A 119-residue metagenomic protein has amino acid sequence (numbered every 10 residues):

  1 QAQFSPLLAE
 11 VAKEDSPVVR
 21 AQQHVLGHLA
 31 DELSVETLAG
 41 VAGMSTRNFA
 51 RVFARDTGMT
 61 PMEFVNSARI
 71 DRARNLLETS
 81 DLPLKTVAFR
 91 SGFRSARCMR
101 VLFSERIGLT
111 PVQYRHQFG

Functional and structural regions predicted by a protein language model:
Q1-A9, K13, P17-Q23: An amphipathic alpha-helical interaction segment
A9-A12, A39-V41, A50: A short beta-alpha structural unit
P17, V25, A50, D56-T57: Flexible loop/N-cap segments at domain edges
Q23, D31-T37, M44, A54-A96 (+3 more regions): Terminal helix-turn-helix DNA-binding modules in bacterial transcription factors
